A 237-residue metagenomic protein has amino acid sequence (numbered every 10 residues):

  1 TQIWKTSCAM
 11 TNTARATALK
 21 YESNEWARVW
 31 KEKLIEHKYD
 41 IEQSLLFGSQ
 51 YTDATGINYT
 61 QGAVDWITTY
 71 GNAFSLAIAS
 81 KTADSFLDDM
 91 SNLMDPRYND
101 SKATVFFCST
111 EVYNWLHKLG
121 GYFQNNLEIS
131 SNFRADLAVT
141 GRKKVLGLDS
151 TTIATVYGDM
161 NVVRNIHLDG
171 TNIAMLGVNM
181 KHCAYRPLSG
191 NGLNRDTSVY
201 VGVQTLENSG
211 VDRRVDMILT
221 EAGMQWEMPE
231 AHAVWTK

Functional and structural regions predicted by a protein language model:
T1-V64, D95-W115, L206-G223: Long, contiguous amphipathic alpha-helices that act as assembly "spine/axial" helices in icosahedral shell and virion
T11, R28-K31, A79-L87, S109 (+2 more regions): Alpha-helix initiation/capping motif
T60, W66, S75, V145 (+7 more regions): Intrinsically disordered, low-complexity, compositionally biased regions/tails
T60-M94: Short alpha-helix-to-loop micro-motif enriched in aromatics/charged/Gly
D88-G192: Extended oligomerization regions of viral-like shell subunits
R195-K237: H-loop/switch region of ABC-family ATPase nucleotide-binding domains
